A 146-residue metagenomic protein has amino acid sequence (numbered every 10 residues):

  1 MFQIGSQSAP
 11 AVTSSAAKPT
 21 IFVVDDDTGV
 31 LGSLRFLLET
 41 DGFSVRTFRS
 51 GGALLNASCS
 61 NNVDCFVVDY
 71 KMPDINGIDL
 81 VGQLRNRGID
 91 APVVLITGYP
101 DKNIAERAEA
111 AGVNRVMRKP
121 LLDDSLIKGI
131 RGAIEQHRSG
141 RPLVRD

Functional and structural regions predicted by a protein language model:
D27, Y70-K71: The short loop immediately C-terminal to the conserved phospho-acceptor aspartate in CheY-like receiver
L31, P73: The feature encodes the CheY-like receiver
T47-C65: Acidic, metal-coordinating helix/loop segments flanking the phosphotransfer/catalytic sites of two-component signaling
R49-S50, N76-D79: Acidic catalytic/metal-coordinating carboxylates
I78-I89: Short amphipathic alpha-helix used as the core "switch/output" element in two-component signaling
D79, P100-R115: Alpha4 helix (beta4-alpha4-beta5 surface) of REC/receiver domains from two-component response regulators
N103, L121-I130: C-terminal output helix
